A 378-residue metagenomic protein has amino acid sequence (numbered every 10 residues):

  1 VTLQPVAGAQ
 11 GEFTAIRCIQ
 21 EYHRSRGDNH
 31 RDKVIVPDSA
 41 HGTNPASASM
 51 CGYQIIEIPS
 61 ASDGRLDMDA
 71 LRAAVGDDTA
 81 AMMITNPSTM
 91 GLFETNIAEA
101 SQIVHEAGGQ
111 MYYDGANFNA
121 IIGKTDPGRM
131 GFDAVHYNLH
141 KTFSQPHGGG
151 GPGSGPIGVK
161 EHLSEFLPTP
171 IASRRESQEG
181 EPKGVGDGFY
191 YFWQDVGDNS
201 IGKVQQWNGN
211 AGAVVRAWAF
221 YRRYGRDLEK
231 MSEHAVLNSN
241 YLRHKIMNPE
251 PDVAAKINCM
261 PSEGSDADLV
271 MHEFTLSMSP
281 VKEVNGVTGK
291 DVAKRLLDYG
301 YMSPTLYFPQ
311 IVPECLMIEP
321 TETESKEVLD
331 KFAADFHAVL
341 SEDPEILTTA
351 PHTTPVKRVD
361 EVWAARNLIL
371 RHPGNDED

Functional and structural regions predicted by a protein language model:
V1-V6: Conserved N-terminal alpha-helix of the aminotransferase class I/II PLP-enzyme fold
A7, A40, S88, N117 (+5 more regions): Short, flexible loop/turn elements at secondary-structure junctions
A9-R174, G186-Y191, N199, G286-V287 (+1 more regions): Conserved PLP-enzyme active-site core in the AAT-like
T14, T125, R175-G184, Y191-V204 (+1 more regions): Non-catalytic terminal extensions of PLP-dependent enzymes
S62, G91, N208, E229 (+1 more regions): A short glycine-/small-residue-rich loop at the edge of a beta-strand within enzyme catalytic domains
H147-G148, G209, G264-D266: Short Gly/Pro-enriched turn/cap motifs at secondary-structure boundaries
P152-G153, V215, H272: Change "...and in nucleic-acid phosphodiester-cleaving endonucleases..." to "...and in nucleic-acid processing enzymes
K203-R216: PLP-dependent aminotransferase class I/II
